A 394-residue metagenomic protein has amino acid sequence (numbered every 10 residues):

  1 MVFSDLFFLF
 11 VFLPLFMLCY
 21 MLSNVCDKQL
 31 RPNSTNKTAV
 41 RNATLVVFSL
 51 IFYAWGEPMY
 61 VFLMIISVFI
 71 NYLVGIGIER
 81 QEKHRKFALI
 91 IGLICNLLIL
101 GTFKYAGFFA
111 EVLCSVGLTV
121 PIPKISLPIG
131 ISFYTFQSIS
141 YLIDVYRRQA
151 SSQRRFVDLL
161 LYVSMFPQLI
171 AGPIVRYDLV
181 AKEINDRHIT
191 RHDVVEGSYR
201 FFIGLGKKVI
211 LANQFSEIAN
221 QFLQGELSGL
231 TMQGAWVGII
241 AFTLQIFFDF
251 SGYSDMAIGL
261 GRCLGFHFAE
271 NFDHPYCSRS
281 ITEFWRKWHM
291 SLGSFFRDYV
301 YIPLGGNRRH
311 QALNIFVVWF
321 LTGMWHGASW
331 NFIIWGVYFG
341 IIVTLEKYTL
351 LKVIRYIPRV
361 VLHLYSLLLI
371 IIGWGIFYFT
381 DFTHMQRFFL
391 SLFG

Functional and structural regions predicted by a protein language model:
M1-G394: Membrane-embedded transmembrane alpha-helical bundles that form the catalytic cores of multi-pass lipid-modifying
